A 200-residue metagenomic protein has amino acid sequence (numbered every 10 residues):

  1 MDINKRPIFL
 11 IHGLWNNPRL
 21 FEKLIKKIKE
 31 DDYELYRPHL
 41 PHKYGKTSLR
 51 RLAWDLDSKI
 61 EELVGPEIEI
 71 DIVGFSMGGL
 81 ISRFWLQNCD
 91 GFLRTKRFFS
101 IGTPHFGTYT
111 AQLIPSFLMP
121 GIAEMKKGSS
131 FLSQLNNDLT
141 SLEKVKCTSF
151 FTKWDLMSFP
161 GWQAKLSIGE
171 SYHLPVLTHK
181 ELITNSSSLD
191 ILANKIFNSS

Functional and structural regions predicted by a protein language model:
M1-P7: Proline/glycine-enriched tight loop/beta-turn segments at coil->beta junctions that connect or precede beta-strands
I8-L14, R19, K29-P38, K46 (+1 more regions): Serine-dependent carboxylesterase/thioesterase catalytic core of lipase-like alpha/beta-hydrolase/SGNH enzymes
G13, L40, T103, T152 (+1 more regions): Active-site donor-binding loop signature of nucleotide-sugar glycosyltransferases
K23-L24: Short amphipathic alpha-helix
K43: Positions that flank functional sites
L142-S200: C-terminal catalytic-base region of ester-bond hydrolases, centering on the histidine of the charge-relay
